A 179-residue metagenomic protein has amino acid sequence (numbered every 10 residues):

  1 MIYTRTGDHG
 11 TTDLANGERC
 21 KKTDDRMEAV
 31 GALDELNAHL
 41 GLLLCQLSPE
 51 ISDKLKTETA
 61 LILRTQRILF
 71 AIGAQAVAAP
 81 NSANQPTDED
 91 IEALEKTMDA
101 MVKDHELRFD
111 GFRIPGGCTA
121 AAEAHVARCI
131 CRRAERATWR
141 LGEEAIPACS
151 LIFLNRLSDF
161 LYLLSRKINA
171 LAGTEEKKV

Functional and structural regions predicted by a protein language model:
M1-V179: Phosphate/pyrophosphate-binding loop motifs in nucleotide- or prenyl diphosphate-using proteins
